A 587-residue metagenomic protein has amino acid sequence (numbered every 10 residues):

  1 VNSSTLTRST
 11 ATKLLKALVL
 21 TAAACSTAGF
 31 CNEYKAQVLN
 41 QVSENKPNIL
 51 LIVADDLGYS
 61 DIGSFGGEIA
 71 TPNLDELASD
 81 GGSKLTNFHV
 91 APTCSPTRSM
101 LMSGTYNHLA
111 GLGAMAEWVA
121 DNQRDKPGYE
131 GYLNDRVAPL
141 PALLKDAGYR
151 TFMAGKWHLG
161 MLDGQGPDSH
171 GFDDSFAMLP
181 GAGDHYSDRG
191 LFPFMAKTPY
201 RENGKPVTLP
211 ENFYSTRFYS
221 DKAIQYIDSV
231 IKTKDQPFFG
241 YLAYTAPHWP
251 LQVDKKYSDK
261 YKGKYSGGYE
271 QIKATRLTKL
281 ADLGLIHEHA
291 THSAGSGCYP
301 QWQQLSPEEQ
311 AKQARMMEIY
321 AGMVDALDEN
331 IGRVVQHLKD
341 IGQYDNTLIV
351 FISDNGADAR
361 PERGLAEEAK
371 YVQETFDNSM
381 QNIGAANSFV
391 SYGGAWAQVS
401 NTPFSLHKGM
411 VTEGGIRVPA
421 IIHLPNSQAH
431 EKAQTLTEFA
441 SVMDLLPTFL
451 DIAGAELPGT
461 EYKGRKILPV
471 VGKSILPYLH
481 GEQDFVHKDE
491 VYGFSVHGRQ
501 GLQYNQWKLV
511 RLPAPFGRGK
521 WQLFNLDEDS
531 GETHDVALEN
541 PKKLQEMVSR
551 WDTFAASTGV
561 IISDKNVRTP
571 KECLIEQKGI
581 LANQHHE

Functional and structural regions predicted by a protein language model:
N2-F30: Gram-negative bacterial Sec-dependent N-terminal signal peptides
V19, A23-A24, G29-W521, E528-A556 (+1 more regions): Formylglycine-dependent sulfatase
